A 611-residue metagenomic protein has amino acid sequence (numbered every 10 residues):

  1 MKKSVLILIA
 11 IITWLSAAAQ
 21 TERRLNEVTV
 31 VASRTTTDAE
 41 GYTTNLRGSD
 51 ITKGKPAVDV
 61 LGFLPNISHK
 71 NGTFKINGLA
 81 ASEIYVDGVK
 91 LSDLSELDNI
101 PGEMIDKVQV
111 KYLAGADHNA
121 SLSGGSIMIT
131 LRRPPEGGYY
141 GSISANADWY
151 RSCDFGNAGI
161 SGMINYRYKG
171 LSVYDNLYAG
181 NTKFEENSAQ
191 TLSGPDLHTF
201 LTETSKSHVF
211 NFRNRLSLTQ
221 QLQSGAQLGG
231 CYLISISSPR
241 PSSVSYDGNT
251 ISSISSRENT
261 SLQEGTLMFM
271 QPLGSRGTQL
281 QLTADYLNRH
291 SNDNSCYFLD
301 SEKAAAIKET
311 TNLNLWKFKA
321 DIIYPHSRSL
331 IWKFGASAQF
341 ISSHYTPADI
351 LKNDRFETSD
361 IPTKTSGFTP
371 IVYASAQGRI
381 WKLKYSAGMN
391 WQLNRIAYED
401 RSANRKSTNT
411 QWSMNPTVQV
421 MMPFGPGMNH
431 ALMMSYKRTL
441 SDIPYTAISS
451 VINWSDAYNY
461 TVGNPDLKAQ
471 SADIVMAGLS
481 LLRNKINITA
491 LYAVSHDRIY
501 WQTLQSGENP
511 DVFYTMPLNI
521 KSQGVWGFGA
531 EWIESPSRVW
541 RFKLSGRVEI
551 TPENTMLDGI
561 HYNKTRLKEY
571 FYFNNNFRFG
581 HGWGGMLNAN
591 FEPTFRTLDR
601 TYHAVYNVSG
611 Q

Functional and structural regions predicted by a protein language model:
Q20-D50, K70-N71, L79, Y112-L113: Short, acidic, small-residue-rich periplasmic hinge/interaction motif at the N-terminus of Gram-negative outer-membrane
V31, A57-V60, L94-E96, V110 (+2 more regions): N-terminal periplasmic accessory domains that precede and gate Gram-negative outer-membrane beta-barrel machines
V58-K90: Extracytoplasmic beta-strand/coil segments of soluble accessory domains associated with Gram-negative outer-membrane
F63, V89-G115, G162: Short acidic/polar hinge/loop motifs at secondary-structure boundaries that mediate gating or recognition
L131-A147, N187, S235-Y246, A284 (+5 more regions): Surface-exposed extracellular loop regions of Gram-negative outer-membrane beta-barrel proteins
N181-Q221, G225-L315, S343, K437 (+2 more regions): Flexible loop and strand-edge segments within Gram-negative outer membrane beta-barrel domains
H290-N292, H344, N394-A397, G427-I474 (+1 more regions): Surface-exposed extracellular loop regions of Gram-negative outer-membrane beta-barrel proteins, predominantly
L315-K319, I361, T365, I371 (+2 more regions): Outer membrane beta-barrel strand-and-loop segments of large Gram-negative receptors, especially TonB-dependent
